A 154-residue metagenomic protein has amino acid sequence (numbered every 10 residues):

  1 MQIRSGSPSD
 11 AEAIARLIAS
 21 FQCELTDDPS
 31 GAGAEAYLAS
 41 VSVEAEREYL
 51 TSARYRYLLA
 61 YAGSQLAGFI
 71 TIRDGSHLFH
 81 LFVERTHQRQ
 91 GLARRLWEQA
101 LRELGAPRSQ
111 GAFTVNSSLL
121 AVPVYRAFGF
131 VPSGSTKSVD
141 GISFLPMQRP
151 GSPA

Functional and structural regions predicted by a protein language model:
Q2-R16: A short beta-loop-alpha structural element at the N-terminal edge of CoA-dependent acyl/N-acetyltransferase catalytic
A19-A45: Conserved GNAT-fold acetyl-CoA-binding loop/helix
V43-L58: A short helix-loop-beta-strand connector motif used in the catalytic cores of GNAT acetyltransferases and, in some
R54-G68, R73: Conserved beta-hairpin
L81-Q88: A short, internal acetyl-CoA/4′-phosphopantetheine-binding micro-motif in the GNAT/acyltransferase core
R89-R102: Conserved acetyl-CoA-binding loop-helix of GNAT-fold acetyltransferases
L104-S117: Conserved GNAT acetyl-CoA-binding A-motif
T114-N116, R126, V131-P146: Conserved catalytic-core motifs of GNAT/GCN5-like acyltransferases
